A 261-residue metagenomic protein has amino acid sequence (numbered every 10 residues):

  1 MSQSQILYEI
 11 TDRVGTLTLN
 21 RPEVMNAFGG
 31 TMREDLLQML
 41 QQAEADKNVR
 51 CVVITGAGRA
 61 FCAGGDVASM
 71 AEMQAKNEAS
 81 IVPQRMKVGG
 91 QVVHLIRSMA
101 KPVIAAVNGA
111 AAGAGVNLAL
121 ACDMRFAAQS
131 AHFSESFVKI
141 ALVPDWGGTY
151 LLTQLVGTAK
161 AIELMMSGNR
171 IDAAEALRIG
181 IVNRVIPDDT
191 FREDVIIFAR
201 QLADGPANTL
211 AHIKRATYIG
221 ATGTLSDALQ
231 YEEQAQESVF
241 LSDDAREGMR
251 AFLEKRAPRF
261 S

Functional and structural regions predicted by a protein language model:
M1-A57, H94: Conserved CoA-thioester-binding segment of acyl-CoA-metabolizing enzymes
L17, R21, L36, I54 (+7 more regions): Terminal peptide-recognition signature
E23, T31-M32, D66-A71, L118-A121 (+2 more regions): Short, glycine/charged-enriched secondary-structure capping and boundary segments
T31, D35, V88, L95 (+4 more regions): Charged catalytic carboxylate motif
G56-L95, T224: Glycine- (often His-adjacent) and acidic-residue-rich active-site loop that binds/positions the CoA thioester
H94-N208, Q234-R250, E254-R259: Crotonase-fold acyl-CoA enzyme core
K214-G223: Short, charged, surface-exposed hinge/linker loops at domain edges that act as mobile lids or interdomain connectors
